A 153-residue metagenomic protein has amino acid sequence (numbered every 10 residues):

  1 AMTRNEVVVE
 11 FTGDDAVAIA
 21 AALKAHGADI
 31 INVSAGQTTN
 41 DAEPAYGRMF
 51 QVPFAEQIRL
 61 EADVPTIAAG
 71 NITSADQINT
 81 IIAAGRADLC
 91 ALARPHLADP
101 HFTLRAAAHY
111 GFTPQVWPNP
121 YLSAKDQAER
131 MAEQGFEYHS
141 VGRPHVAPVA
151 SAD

Functional and structural regions predicted by a protein language model:
A1-D153: Flavin-dependent oxidoreductase catalytic cores
